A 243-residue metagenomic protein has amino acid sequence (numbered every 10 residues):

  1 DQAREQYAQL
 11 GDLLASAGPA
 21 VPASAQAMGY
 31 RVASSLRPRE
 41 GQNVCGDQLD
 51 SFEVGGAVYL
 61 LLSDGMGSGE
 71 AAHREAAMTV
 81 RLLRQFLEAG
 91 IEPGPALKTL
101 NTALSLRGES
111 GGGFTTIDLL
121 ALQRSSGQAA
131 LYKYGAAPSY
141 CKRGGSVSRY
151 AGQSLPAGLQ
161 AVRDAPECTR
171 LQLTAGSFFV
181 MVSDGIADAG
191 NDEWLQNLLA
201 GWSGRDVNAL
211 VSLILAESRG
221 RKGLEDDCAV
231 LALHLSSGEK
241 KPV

Functional and structural regions predicted by a protein language model:
D1-P22: Soluble C-terminal extramembrane regulatory/interaction domains of multi-pass membrane proteins
A15-A25, H73-G144, K222: Catalytic core of PPM/PP2C metal-dependent serine/threonine phosphatase domains
V21-D47, L97, N101-R107, A137-R170 (+1 more regions): PP2C/PPM family metal-dependent serine/threonine protein phosphatase catalytic domain, recognizing the conserved
N43-G55, F114-I117, R149-N191, G220-L224: Acidic loop->beta-strand submotif enriched in PP2C/PPM serine/threonine phosphatases
L60-S63, M181-V182: Short hydrophobic beta-strand that contains or immediately precedes a catalytic carboxylate
S68-A89, S154-L155, L173, S177-E225 (+1 more regions): Active-site-proximal, acidic helix/loop segment immediately C-terminal to a metal-coordinating Asp/Glu
K133, S183, H234: Flexible glycine-/small-residue-rich
C228-V243: Activation on terminal intrinsically disordered regulatory regions flanking enzyme cores
